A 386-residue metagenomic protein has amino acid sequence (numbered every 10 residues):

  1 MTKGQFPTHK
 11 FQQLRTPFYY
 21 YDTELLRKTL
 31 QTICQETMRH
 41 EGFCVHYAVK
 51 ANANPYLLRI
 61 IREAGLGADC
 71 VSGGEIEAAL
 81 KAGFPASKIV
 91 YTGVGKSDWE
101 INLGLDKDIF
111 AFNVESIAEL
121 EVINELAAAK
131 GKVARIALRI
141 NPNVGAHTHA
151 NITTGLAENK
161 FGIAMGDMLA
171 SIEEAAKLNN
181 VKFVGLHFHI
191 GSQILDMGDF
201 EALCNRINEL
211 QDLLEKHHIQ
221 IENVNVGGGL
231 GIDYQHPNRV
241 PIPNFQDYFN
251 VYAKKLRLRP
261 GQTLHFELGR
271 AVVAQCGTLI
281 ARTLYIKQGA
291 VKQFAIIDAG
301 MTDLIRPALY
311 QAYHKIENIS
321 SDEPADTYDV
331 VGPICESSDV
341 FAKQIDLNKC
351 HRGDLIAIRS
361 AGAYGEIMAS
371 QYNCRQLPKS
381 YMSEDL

Functional and structural regions predicted by a protein language model:
M1-A134, K177-K182, D212-I219, D346 (+1 more regions): A charged N-terminal "starter" segment
Q5, V251, Q262-L386: Charged (often Lys/Glu-rich) extended helix/loop segments that serve as interaction or gating elements
F6, D22-L25, T29, I33 (+22 more regions): General structural feature for long, well-ordered alpha-helical segments within catalytic domains of soluble enzymes
L26, K50, S72, G104 (+7 more regions): Conserved, mostly hydrophobic/aromatic
Y47, A68-V71, Y91, N113-S116 (+6 more regions): General beta-strand structural signal in soluble alpha/beta enzymes
V49-A53, G74-E75, G95-K96, S116-A118 (+7 more regions): Active-site-proximal loop/turn and secondary-structure-junction residues that shape catalytic pockets, frequently
N143-Y285, L347, N373: Active-site loop/helix belt of alpha/beta enzymes
